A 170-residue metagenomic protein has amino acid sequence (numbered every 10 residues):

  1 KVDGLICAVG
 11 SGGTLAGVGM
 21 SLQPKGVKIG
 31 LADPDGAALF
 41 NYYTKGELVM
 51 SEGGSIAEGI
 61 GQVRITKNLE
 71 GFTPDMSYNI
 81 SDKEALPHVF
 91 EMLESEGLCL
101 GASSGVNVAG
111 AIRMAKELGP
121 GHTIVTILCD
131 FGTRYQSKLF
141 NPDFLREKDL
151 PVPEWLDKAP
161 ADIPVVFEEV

Functional and structural regions predicted by a protein language model:
G4, K28, H122-T123: Residues that mark the start of a beta-strand
L5-C7, L98-C99: Short glycine-rich phosphate-binding loop at a beta-alpha junction
A8, G30-A32, I127: Generic beta-sheet signal
A8-G19, L39, S103-A111: Short glycine/serine/threonine-rich phosphate/pyrophosphate-binding segments that cradle anionic phosphate groups
G19-S21, L98, A111-A115: Active-site-proximal alpha-helical scaffold in enzymes
P24-A102, L139-V170: Active-site/ligand-binding loops adjacent to catalytic centers
I112-C129, Q136-K148: Catalytic phosphate/nucleotide-handling subdomain of diverse soluble enzymes
